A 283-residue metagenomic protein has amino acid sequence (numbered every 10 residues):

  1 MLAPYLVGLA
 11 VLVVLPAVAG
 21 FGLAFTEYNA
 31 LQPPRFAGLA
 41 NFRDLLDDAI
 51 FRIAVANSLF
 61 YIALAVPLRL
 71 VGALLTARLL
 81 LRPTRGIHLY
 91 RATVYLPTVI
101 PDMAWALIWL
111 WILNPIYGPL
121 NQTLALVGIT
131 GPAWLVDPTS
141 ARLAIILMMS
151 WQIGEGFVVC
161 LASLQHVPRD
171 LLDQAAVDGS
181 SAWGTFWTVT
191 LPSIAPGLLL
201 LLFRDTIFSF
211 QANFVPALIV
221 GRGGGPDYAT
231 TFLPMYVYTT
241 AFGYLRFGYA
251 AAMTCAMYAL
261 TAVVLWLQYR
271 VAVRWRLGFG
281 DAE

Functional and structural regions predicted by a protein language model:
M1-E283: A structural signal for multi-pass alpha-helical bundles of membrane permease subunits that mediate small-molecule
